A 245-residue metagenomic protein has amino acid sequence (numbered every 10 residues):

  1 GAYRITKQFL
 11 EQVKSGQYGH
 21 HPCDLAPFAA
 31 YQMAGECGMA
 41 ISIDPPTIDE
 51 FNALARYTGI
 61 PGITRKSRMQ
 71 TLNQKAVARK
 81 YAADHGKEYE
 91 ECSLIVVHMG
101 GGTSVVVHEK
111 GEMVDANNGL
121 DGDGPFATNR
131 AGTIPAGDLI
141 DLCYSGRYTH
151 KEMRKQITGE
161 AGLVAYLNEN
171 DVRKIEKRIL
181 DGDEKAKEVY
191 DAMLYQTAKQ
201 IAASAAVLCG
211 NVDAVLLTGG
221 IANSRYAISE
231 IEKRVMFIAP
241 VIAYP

Functional and structural regions predicted by a protein language model:
G1, M99-G101, A214-N223: Glycine-rich beta-strand-to-loop/alpha-helix junction loops that act as flexible
G1-A26, M39, T47-T58: Short beta-strand-loop/turn "lid" adjacent to the catalytic site in phosphate-handling enzymes
K7-S15, A55-T64, N117-G122, V235-I242: Glycine/charged-rich beta-loop-alpha catalytic/anionic-binding loops adjacent to active sites
D24-Q32, S42, G62-S93, G101 (+2 more regions): Glycine-rich phosphate-binding loop plus the immediately following alpha-helix
I41-I43, I95, V114, L216 (+1 more regions): Hydrophobic/aromatic beta-strand patches that form the interior of the parallel beta-sheet core in alpha/beta enzyme
I48-A53, G102-V106, D115-A116: Short, well-ordered, mixed-charge alpha-helical segments that flank or form enzyme active sites
K155-G210: Adenine-nucleotide phosphate-binding core of ATP-dependent small-molecule kinases
R225, S229-P245: Conserved phosphate-binding/catalytic loops in two-lobed NTP-binding clefts
